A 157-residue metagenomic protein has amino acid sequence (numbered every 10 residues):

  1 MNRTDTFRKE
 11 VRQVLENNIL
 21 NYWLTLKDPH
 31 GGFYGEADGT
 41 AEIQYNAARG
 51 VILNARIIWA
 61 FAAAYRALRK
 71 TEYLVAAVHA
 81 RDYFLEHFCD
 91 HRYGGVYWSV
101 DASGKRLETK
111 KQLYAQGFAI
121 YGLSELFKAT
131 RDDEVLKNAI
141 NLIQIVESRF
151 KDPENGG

Functional and structural regions predicted by a protein language model:
M1-G157: Glycan-recognition and catalytic cores of secretory/periplasmic carbohydrate-active enzymes
